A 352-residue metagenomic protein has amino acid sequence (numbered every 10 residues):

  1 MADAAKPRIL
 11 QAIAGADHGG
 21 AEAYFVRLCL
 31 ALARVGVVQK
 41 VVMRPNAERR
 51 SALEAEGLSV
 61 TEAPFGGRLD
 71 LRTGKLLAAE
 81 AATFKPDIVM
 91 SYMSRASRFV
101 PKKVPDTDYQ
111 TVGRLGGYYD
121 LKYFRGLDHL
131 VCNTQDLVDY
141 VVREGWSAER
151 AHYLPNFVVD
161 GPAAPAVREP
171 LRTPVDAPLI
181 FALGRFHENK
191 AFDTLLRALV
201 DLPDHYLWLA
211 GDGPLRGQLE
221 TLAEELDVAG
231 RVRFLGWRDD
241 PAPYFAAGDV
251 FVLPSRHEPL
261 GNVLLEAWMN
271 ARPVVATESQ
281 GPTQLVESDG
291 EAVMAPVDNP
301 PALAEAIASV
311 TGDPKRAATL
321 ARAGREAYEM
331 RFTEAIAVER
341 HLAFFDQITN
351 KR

Functional and structural regions predicted by a protein language model:
G19-L30, P178, A182-D201, P214-E220 (+2 more regions): A conserved mid-protein helix/loop that constitutes part of the nucleotide-sugar donor-binding site
G36-V37, A177, F192, L196-R233 (+1 more regions): A conserved nucleotide-sugar
V41-M43, P273-T277: Short hydrophobic beta-strand element within catalytic cores of glycosyltransferases and related nucleotide-activated
D70-T73, S91-S97, L115: Short His-centered aromatic/hydrophobic patch
R72, V142-R143, A148-R150, P155-T173: Acidic anion/phosphate-binding donor-loop and adjacent secondary structure in glycosyltransferase catalytic cores
W237, R256: Aromatic "clamp/platform" in nucleotide-sugar-dependent glycosyltransferases that forms part of the donor/acceptor
S288-P301, S309-K315: Conserved acidic donor-binding segment of nucleotide-sugar-dependent glycosyltransferases
S309, R316-R331, A337-A343: A short, well-ordered alpha-helix in the C-terminal region of glycosyltransferases
